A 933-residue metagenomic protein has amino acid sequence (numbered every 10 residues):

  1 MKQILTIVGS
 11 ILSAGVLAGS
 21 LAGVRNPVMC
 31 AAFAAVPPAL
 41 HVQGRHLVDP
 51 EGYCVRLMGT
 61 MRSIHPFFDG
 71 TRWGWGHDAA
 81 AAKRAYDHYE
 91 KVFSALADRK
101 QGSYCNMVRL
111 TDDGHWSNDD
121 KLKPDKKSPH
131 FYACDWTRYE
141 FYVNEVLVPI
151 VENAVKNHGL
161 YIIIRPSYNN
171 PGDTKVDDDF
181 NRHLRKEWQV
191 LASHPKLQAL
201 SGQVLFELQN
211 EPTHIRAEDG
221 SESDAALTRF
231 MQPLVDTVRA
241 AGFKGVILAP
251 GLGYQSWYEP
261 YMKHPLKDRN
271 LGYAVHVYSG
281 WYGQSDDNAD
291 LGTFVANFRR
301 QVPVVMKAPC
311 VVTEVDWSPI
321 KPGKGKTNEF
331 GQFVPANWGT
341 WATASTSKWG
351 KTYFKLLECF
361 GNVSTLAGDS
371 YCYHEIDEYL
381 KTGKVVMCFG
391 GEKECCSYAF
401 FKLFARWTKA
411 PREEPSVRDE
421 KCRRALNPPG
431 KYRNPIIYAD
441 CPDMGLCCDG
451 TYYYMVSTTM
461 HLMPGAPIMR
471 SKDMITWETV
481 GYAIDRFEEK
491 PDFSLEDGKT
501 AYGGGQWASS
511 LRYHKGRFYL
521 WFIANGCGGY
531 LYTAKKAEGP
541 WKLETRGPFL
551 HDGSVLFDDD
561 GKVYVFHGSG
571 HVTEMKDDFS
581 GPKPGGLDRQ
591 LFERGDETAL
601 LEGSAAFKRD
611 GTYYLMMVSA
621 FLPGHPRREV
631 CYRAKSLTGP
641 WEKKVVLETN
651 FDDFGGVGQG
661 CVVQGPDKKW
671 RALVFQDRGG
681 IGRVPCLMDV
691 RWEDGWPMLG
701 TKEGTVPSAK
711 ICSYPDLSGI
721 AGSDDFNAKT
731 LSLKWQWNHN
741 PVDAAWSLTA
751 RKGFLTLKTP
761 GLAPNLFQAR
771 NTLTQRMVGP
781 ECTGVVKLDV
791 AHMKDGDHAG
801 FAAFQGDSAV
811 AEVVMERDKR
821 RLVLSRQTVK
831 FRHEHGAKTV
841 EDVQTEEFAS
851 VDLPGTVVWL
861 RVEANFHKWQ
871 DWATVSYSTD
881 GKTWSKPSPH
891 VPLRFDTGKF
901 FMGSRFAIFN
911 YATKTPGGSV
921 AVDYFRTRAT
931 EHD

Functional and structural regions predicted by a protein language model:
M1-I4: Positively charged n-region of N-terminal signal peptides that target proteins for export
V24-M107, H115, K121-K126, W407-P442 (+1 more regions): N-terminal carbohydrate-binding accessory modules
A39-L40, T71, G76-A81, A85 (+4 more regions): Extracellular glycoside hydrolase catalytic/binding regions
V55, T60-K91, K121-R138, Y282-D290 (+2 more regions): Acidic/histidine-rich helix-loop elements that form or flank divalent-metal/phosphate-binding sites at the catalytic
V55-R62, N106-D112, Y161-R165, V204-L208 (+14 more regions): Structural recognition of the beta-strand scaffold that forms the well-ordered cores of secreted hydrolase catalytic
M61-F68, D113-S117, Y168-G172, N210-I215 (+10 more regions): Solvent-exposed loop/turn segments at secondary-structure junctions within structured extracellular/periplasmic domains
A82-N170, N181-L184, L227-G242, T346-F360: Aromatic-lined substrate-binding rim segments of carbohydrate-active enzymes
V417-D933: Carbohydrate-active catalytic/glycan-binding domains of CAZyme proteins, especially the secreted or lumenal ectodomains
